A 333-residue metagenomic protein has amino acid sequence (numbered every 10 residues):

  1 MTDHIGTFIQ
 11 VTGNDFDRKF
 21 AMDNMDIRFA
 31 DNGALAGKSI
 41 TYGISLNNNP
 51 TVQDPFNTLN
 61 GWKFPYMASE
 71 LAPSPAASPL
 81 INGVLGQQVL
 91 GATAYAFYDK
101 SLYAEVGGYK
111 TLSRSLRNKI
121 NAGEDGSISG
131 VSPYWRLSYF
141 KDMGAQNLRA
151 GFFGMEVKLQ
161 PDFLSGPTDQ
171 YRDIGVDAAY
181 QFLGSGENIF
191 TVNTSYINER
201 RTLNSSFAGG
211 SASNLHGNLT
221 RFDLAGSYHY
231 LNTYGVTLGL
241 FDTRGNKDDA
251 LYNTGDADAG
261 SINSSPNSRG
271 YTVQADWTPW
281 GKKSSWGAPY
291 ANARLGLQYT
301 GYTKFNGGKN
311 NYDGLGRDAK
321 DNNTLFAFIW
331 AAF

Functional and structural regions predicted by a protein language model:
M1-R114, S129-A145, Y180-L183, F222-G245 (+3 more regions): Outer membrane beta-barrel
F8-Q10, G43-N47, E105-Y109, G151-M155 (+5 more regions): Transmembrane beta-strands of outer-membrane beta-barrel proteins
T12-F16, A34, N49-Q53, T111-I120 (+5 more regions): Sequence/structural signature of outer-membrane beta-barrel proteins
R18-M22, G83-Q87, G126-S132, P167-D173 (+5 more regions): Transmembrane beta-barrel outer-membrane domains
F20-D26, F56-G61, L116-E124, Q160-T168 (+4 more regions): Outer-membrane beta-barrel translocator domains and adjoining extracellular loop/strand segments of Gram-negative
M25-I27, A92, Y134-L137, A150 (+6 more regions): Membrane-embedded beta-strands of outer-membrane beta-barrel proteins, especially the hydrophobic/small aromatic
A145-G281, W286: Detector for outer-membrane/organellar transmembrane beta-barrel domains, recognizing the amphipathic beta-strand
V273-P279, A319-F333: Outer-membrane beta-barrel "beta-signal"
